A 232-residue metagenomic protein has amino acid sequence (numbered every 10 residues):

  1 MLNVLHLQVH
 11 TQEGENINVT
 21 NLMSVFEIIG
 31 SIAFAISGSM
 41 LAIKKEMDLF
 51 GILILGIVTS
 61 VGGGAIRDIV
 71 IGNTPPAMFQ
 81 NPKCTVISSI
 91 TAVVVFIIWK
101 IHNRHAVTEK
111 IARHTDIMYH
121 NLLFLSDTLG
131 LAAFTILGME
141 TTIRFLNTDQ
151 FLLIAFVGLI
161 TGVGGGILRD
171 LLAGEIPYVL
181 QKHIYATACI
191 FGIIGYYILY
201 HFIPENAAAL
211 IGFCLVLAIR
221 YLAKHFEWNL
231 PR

Functional and structural regions predicted by a protein language model:
L2-L7, T11-L22, I71-F79, M139-L153 (+1 more regions): Helix-coil boundary and interhelical linker segments in multi-pass alpha-helical membrane proteins
N18-F26, I52-L55, M118-S126, I176-Y185: Short, amphipathic, aromatic/basic-enriched membrane-interface segments that mark the entry/exit of transmembrane
V19-S31, A77-I90, D149-G162: Structural signature of hydrophobic alpha-helical transmembrane segments
N21-S60, D68-I71: The feature marks the first
S31-S39, S60-V61, A65-I69, S88-I101 (+8 more regions): Transmembrane alpha-helical segments of multi-pass membrane transport proteins and ion-pumping complexes
L41, L49, V70-I71, P75-P76 (+5 more regions): Double-stranded RNA-binding/processing signature
D68-N73, I97-I111, I143-L146: Transmembrane alpha-helix boundary signature
Q80-V86, Q150, Q181-A188, I203-F213: Loop-to-transmembrane alpha-helix initiation sites
